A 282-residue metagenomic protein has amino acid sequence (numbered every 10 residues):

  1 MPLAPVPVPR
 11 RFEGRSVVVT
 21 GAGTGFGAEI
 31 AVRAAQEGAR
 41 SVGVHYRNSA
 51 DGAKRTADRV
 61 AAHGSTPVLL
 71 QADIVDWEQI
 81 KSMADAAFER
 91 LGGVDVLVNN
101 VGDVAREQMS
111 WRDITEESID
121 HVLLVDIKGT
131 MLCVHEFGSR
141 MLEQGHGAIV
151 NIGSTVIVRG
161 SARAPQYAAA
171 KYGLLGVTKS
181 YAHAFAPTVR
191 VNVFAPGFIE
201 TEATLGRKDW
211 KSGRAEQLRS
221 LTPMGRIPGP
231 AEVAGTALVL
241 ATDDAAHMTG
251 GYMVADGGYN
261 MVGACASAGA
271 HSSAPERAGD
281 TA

Functional and structural regions predicted by a protein language model:
P2-V8, Q108, R159, L238 (+1 more regions): Short C-terminal tail/terminal secondary-structure segment of NAD(P)H-dependent dehydrogenase/reductase domains
S16, G23-G25: Conserved glycine-rich cofactor-binding loop
A50, Q71-M83, E116, A231: The beta1-alpha1 cofactor-binding region of Rossmann-like NAD(H)/NADP(H)-dependent oxidoreductases
E107-W111, T115-L123, L218: Substrate-binding pocket helix/loop in short-chain dehydrogenase/reductase
V134, A170, T178: Active-site helix of classical SDR
S139, A182-P187, A246: Alpha-helical segment proximal to the catalytic Tyr-Lys
S154: Residue(s) in the substrate-gating loop at a strand-loop-helix junction that position the organic substrate next
